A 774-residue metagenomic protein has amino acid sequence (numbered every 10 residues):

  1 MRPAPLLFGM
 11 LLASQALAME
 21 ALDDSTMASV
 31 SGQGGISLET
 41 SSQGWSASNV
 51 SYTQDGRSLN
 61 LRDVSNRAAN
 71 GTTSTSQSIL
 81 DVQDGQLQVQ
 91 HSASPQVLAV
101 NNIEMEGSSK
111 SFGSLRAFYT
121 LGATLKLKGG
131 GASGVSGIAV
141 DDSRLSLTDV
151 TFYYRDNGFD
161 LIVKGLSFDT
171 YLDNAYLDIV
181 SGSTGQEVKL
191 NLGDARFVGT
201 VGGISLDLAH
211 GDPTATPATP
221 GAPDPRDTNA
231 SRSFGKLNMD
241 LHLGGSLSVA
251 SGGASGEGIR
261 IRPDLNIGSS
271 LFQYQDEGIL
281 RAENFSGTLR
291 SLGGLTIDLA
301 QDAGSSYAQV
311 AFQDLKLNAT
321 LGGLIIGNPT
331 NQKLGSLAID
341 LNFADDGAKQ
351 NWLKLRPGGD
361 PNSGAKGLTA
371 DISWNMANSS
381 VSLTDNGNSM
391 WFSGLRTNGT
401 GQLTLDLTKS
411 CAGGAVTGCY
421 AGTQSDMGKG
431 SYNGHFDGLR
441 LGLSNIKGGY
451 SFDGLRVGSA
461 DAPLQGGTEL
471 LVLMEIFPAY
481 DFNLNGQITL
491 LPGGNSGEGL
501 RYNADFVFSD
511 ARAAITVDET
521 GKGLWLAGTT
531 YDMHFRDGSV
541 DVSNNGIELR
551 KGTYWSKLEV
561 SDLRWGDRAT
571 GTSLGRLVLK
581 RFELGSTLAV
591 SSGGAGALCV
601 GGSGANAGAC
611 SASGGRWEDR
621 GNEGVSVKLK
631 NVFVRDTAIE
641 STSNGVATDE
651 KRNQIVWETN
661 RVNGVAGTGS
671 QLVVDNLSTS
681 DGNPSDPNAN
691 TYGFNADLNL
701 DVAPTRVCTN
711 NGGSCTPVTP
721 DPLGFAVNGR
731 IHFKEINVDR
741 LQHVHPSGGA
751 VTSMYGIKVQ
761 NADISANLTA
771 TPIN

Functional and structural regions predicted by a protein language model:
M1-L11: Sec-dependent signal peptide recognition, specifically the positively charged N-region followed immediately by
A13-A16: N-terminal signal peptide c-region/cleavage motif recognized by signal peptidases
A21-L22, S29-V600, G608-N774: N-terminal low-complexity, acidic/Ser/Thr/Gly/Pro-rich segments that act as secretory/membrane-targeting modules
